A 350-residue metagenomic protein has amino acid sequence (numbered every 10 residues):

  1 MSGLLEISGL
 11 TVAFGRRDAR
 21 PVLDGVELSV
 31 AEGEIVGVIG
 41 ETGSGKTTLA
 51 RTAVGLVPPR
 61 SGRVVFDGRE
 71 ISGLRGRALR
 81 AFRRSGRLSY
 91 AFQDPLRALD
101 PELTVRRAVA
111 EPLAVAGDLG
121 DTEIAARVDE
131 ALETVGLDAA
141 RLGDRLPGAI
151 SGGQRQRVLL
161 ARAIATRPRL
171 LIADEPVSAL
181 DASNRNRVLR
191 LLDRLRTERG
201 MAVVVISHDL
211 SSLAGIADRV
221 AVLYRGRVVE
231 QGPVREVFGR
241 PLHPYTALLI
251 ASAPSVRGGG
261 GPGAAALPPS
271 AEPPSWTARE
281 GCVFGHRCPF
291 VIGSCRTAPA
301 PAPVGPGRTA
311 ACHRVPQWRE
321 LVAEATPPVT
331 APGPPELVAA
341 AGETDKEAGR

Functional and structural regions predicted by a protein language model:
V54: Helix-to-loop junction immediately C-terminal to a conserved catalytic motif
G62-G73: Conserved ABC transporter NBD signature motif
I71-S89, R107, V115, D121 (+2 more regions): ABC ATPase NBD coupling module
L146-I150, Q154: Conserved ABC ATPase signature
R167: Conserved catalytic motifs of ABC-family nucleotide-binding domains
L180-P262: P-loop NTP-binding/switch modules centered on Walker-like glycine-rich loops
P233-A339: Charged, flexible cofactor/metal-binding loops and thiol motifs
